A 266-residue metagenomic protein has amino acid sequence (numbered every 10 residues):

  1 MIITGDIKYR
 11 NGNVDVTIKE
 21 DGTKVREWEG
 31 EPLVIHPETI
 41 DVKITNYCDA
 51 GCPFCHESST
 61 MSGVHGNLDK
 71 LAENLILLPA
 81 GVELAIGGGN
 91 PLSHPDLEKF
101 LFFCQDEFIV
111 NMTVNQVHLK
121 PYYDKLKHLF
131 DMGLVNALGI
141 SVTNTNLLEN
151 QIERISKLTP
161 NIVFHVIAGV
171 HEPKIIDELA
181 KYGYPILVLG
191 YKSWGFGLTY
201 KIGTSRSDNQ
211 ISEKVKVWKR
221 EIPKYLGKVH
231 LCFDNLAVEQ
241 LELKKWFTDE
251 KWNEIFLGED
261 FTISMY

Functional and structural regions predicted by a protein language model:
M1-V42, S59, W252: N-terminal [4Fe-4S]-dependent radical SAM core
E31-K70: Canonical Radical SAM [4Fe-4S] cluster-binding loop centered on the CxxxCxxC motif and its immediate flanking residues
T39, E57-G66, A80-H94, C104-Y122 (+3 more regions): Core AdoMet radical
G51, G88, V114, E259-D260 (+1 more regions): Residue-level recognition of short loop/turn positions
E73-N74, T113: Well-ordered mid-protein domain cores that form the structural environment of catalytic cofactors
N74, P95-C104: N-terminal active-site wall of soluble small-molecule enzyme domains
I76, K127-D131, L179-A180: Non-catalytic positions within long, well-ordered alpha-helices that form the structural scaffold/packing of enzyme
G133-D260, S264: Radical SAM enzyme [4Fe-4S]-AdoMet core and its adjacent flexible, acidic and glycine-rich loops/tails across
